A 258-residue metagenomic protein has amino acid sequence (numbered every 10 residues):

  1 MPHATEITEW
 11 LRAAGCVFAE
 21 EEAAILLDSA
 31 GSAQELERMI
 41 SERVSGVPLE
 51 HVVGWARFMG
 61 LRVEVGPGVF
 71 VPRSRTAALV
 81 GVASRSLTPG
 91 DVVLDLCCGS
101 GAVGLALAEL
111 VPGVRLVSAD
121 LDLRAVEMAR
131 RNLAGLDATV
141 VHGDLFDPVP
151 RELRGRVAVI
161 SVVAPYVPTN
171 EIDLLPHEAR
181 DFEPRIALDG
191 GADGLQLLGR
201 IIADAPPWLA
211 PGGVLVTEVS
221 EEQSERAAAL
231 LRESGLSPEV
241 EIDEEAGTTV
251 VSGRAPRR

Functional and structural regions predicted by a protein language model:
M1-V17: Non-catalytic nucleic-acid substrate-recognition regions in nucleic-acid-modifying enzymes
E20-S86: Conserved AdoMet
L26, G46, T76, V103 (+6 more regions): Residue-level signal for inorganic ion chemistry
R75-L174, E222: Conserved SAM/SAH cofactor-binding pocket of Class I
A83, L107, A179, I201 (+1 more regions): Class I S-adenosylmethionine-dependent transferase superfamily signal
T88, E183, L209-A210: Helix-to-beta-strand junctions that scaffold the AdoMet/dcAdoMet cofactor pocket in Class I SAM-dependent enzymes
A164-Q196: Mobile active-site "lid"/loop adjacent to the S-adenosyl-L-methionine
A192-G253: Conserved Class I SAM-dependent methyltransferase catalytic core
